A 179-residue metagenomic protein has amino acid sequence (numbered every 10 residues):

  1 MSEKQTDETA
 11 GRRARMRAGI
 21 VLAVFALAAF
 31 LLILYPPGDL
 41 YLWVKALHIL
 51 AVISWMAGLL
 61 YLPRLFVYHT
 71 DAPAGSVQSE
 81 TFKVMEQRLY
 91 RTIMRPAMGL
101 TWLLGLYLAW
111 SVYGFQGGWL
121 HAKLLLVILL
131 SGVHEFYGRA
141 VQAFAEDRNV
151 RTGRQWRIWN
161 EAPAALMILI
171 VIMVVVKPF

Functional and structural regions predicted by a protein language model:
S2-F179: Polytopic transmembrane helical bundles with strong interfacial aromatic enrichment
